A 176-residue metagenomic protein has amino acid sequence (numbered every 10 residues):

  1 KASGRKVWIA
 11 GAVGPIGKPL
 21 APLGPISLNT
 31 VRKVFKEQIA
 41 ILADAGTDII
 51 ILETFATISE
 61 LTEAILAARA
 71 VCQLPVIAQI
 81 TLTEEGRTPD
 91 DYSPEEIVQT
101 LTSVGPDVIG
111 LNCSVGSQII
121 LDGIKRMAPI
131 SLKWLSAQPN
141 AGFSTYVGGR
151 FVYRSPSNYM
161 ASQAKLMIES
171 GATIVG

Functional and structural regions predicted by a protein language model:
K1-G176: Domain-level signal for soluble alpha/beta catalytic cores
